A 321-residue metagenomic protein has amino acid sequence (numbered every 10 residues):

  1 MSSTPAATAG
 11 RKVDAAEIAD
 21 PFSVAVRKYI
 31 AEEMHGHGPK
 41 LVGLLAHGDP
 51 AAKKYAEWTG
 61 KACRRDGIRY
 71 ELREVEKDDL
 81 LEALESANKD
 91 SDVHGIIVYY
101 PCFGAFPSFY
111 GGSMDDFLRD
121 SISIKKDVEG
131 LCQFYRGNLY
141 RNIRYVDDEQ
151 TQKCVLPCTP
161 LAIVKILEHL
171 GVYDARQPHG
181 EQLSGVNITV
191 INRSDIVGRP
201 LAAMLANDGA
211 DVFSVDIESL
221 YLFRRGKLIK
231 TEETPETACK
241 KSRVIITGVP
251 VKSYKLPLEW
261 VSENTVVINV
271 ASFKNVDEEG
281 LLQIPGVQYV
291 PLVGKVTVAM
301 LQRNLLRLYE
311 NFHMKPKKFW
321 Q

Functional and structural regions predicted by a protein language model:
S2-A105: N-terminal ligand-binding/catalytic initiation module
A9-D20, I97-L183, I246, S253-Y254: Anion-binding alpha/beta catalytic cores of soluble intermediary-metabolism enzymes, centered on
K12, A16-K28, E32-G36, L45 (+1 more regions): Adenosine-phosphate binding glycine-rich loop
A15-S23, A52, A56, K77-L80 (+7 more regions): Generic structural signal for well-ordered, non-membrane alpha-helical segments in soluble metabolic enzymes
Y29-E33, A62-D66, A87-S91, S121-E129 (+8 more regions): Change "in soluble alpha/beta enzymes" to "in soluble alpha/beta proteins
A46-K61, Y145, Q150-L256, W260 (+3 more regions): Glycine-rich phosphate/diphosphate-binding loop of Rossmann-like nucleotide-binding domains
Y70, V212, V267, Q288-Y289: Hydrophobic beta-strand scaffold residues
D127, R136-R141, A271-I284: Acidic-glycine-rich active-site phosphate/pyrophosphate-binding loop
